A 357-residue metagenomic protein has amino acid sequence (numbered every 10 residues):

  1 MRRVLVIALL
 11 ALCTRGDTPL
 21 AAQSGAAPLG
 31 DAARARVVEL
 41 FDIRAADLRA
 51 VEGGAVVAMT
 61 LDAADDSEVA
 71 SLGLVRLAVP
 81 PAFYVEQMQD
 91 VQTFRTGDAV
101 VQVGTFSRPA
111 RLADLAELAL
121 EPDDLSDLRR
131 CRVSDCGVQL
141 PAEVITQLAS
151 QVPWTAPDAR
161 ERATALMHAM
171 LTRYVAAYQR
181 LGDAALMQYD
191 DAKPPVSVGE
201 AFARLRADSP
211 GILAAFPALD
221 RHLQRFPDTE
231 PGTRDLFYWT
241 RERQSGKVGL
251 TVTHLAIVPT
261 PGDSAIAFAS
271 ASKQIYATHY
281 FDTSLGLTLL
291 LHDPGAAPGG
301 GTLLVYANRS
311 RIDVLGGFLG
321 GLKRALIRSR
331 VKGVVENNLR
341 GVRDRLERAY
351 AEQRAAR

Functional and structural regions predicted by a protein language model:
V4-R15: Bacterial N-terminal signal peptides
R15-S24: Signal peptide processing junction and immediate N-terminal pro/mature segment of secreted/exported proteins
Q23-L77, P81-F83, T93-R357: Terminal "cap-and-tail" regions of soluble proteins that handle hydrophobic small molecules
E86-Q87: Short, well-ordered alpha-helical segments enriched in acidic and aromatic residues
D90: Short glycine/proline-centered loop/turn elements that form peptide/ligand docking sites
